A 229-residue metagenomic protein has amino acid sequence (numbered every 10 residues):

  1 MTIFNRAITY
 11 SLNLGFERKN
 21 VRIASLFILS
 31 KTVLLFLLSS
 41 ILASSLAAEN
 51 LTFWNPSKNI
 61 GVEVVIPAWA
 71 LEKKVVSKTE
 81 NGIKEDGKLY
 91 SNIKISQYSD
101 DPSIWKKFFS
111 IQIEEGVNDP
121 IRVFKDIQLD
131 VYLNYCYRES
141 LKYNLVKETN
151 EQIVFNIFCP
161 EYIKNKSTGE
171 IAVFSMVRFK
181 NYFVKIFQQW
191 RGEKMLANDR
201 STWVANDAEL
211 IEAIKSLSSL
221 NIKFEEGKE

Functional and structural regions predicted by a protein language model:
M1-F27: N-terminal secretory signal peptides that target proteins for export/translocation
L29-I41: Bacterial N-terminal signal peptides
A48-N92, Y137: N-terminal "mature-domain start" segment
A68-A70, I186-E229: Surface-exposed amphipathic alpha-helical segments
I83-I171: Conserved polar/disulfide-associated segments of primarily extracytoplasmic proteins
F155, K185-I186: Short hydrophobic/aromatic-rich beta-strand segments that constitute the beta-sheet cores of beta-sandwich/beta-barrel
K164-K166, Y182-K185: Substrate-binding/catalytic groove segments of enzymes that remodel or degrade extracellular structural polymers
G169-K180: Short, surface-exposed beta-strand/loop micro-motifs that present aromatic residues
